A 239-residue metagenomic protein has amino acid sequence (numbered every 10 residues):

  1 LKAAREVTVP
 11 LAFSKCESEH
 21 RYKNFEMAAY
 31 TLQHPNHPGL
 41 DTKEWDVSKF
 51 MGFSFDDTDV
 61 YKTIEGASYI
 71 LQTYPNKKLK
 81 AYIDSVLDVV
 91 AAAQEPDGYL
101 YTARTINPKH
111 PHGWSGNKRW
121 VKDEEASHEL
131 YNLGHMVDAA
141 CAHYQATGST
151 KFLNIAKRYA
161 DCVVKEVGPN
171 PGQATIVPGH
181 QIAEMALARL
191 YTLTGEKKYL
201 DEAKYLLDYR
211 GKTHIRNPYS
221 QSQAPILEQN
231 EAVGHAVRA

Functional and structural regions predicted by a protein language model:
L1-A239: Glycan-recognition and catalytic cores of secretory/periplasmic carbohydrate-active enzymes
